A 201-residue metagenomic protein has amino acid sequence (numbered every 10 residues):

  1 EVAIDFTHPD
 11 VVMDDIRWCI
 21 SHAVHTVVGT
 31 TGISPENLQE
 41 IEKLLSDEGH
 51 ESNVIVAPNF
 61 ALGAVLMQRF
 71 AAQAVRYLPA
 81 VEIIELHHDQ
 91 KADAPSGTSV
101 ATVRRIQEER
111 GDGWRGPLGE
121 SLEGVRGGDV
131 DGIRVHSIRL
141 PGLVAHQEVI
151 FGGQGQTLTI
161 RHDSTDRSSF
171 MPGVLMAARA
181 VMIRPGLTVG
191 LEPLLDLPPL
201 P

Functional and structural regions predicted by a protein language model:
A3-I4, H8-P9: Short, glycine-rich nucleotide/cofactor-binding loops
I4, T30-T31, N59, K91 (+2 more regions): Glycine- and other small-residue-rich loops at beta-strand/loop junctions that grip anionic moieties
D10-H22, G29-V56, L62-V65, R69-A74: Rossmann-fold NAD(P)-binding glycine/threonine-rich loop
V27-T30, A61, P95, M171: Short glycine/serine/threonine-biased micro-segments
L78-P201: C-terminal substrate-binding/catalytic lobe of Rossmann-fold NAD(P)-dependent oxidoreductases
